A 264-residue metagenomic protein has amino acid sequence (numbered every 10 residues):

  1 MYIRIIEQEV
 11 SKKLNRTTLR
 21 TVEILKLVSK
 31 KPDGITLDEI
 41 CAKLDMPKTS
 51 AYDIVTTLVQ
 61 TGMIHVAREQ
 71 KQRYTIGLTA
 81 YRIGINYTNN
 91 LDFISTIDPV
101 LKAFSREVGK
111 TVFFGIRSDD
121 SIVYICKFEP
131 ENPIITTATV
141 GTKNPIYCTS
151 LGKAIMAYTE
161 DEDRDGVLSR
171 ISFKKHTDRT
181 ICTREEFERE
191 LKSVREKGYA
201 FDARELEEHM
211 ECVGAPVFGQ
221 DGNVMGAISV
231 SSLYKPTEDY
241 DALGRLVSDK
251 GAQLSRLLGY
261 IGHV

Functional and structural regions predicted by a protein language model:
M1-N90: N-terminal helix-turn-helix
S29, G152, M156, E160 (+2 more regions): Short amphipathic alpha-helical signal-transduction/dimerization elements
T79-S105, T136: Conserved segment of winged-helix/HTH DNA-binding domains
E107-V112, E196: Short N-terminal helix-loop-first-beta-strand/juxtamembrane motif that initiates sensory/input modules
F114-D119, F128: Short hydrophobic alpha-helical segments used for membrane anchoring or interfacial signaling
I134-E205: Short, solvent-exposed recognition segments
G166, S172, G251-V264: Cysteine/selenocysteine-centered motifs that mediate thiol-based redox chemistry or coordinate metal-sulfur cofactors
T180-Q253: Extended hydrophobic
